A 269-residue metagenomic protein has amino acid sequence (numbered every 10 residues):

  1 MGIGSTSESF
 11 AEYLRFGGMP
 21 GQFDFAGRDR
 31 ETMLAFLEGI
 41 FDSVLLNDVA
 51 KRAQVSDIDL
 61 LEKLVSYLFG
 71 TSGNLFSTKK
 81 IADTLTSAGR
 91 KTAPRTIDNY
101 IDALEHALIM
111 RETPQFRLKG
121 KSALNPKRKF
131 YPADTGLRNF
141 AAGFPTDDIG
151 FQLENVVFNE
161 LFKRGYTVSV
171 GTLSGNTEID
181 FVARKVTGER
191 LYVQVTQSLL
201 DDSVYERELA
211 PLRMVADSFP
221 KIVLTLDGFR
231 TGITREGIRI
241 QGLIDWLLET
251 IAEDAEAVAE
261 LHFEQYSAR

Functional and structural regions predicted by a protein language model:
G2, A11, K121-S122, R213 (+1 more regions): Short secondary-structure boundary/capping segments
G2-I40: Amphipathic alpha-helical "lid/sensor" segments that cap RecA-like P-loop NTPase cores
E12, A103, E160-L161, P211-M214: Alpha-helical scaffold elements within enzyme catalytic domains, especially in hydrolases
G27-E189: Accessory nucleic acid-recognition modules appended to NTPase machines
E189-L191, P220: Structural motif
Q197-L243: Catalytic cores of nucleic-acid endonucleases
G228-R269: Domain-level recognition of nuclease-like catalytic cores that cleave nucleotide substrates
